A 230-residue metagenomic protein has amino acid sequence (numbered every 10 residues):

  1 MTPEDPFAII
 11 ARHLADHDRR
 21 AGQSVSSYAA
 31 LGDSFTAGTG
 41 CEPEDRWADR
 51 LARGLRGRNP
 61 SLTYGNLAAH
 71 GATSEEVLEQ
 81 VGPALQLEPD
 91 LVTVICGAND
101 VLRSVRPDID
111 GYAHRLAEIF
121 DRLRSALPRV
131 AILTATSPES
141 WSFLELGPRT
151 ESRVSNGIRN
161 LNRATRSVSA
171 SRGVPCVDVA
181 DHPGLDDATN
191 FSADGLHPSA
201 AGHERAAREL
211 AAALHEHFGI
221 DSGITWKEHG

Functional and structural regions predicted by a protein language model:
M1-L31, F35-D45, R53-L62, L87 (+2 more regions): N-terminal secretory targeting modules
L31-S34, H70, C96-A98: Glycine-rich beta-strand-to-loop/alpha-helix junction loops that act as flexible
C41-E42, G71-L78: Acidic-and-aromatic substrate-binding clefts and catalytic sites of carbohydrate-active enzymes
A48-L55, I119-D121: Short, well-ordered amphipathic alpha-helices
L51, L67, V177-V179: Hydrophobic residues at beta-strand termini and immediately following loops that shape nucleotide-binding pockets
R58-T73: A short beta-strand-loop structural module common to alpha/beta enzyme folds
L78-E228: Alpha-helical cap/lid subdomain in secreted, periplasmic, or secretory-pathway luminal O-acyl-processing enzymes
